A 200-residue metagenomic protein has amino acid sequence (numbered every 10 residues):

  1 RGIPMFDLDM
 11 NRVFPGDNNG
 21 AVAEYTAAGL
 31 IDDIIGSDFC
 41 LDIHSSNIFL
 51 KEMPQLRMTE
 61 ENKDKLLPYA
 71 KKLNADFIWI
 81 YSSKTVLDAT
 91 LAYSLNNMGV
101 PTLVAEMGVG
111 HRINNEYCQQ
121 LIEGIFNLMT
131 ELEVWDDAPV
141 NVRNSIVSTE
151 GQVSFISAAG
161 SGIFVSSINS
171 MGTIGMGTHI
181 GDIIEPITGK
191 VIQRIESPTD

Functional and structural regions predicted by a protein language model:
R1-D200: Structured catalytic-domain cores with a bias toward divalent-metal coordination
